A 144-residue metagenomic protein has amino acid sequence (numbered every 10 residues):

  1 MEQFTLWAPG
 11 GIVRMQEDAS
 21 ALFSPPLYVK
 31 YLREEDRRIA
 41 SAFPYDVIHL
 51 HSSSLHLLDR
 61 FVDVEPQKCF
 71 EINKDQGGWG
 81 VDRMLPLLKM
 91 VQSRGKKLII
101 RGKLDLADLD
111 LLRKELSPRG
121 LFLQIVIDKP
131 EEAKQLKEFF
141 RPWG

Functional and structural regions predicted by a protein language model:
M1-G144: Active-site loop segments of alpha/beta catalytic cores
